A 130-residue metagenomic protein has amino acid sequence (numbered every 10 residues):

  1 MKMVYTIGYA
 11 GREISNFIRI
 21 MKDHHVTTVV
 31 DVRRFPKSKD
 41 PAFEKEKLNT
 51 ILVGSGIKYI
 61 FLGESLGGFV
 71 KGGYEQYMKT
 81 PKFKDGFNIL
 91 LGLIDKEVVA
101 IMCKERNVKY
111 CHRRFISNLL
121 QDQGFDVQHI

Functional and structural regions predicted by a protein language model:
M1-I130: Residues lining hydrophobic/aromatic ligand-binding pockets adjacent to catalytic sites
